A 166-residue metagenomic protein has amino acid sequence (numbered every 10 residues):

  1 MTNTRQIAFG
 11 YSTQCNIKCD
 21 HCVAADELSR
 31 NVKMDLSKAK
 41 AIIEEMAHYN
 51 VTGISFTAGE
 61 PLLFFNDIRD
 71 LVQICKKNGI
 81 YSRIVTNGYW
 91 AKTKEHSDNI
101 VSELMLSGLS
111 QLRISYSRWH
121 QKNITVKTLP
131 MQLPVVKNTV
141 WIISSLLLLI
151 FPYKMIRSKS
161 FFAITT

Functional and structural regions predicted by a protein language model:
M1-L36: Canonical Radical SAM [4Fe-4S] cluster-binding loop centered on the CxxxCxxC motif and its immediate flanking residues
T2-R5, C22-A25, I54, A58 (+2 more regions): A near-ubiquitous, low-amplitude feature marking generic local secondary-structure context
K18-L28, T52, E60-L63, R83-I84: Active-site-proximal cofactor/substrate-binding loop regions of enzyme domains
L36, K40-F56, F64-T165: Radical SAM/AdoMet-radical enzyme domain recognition
